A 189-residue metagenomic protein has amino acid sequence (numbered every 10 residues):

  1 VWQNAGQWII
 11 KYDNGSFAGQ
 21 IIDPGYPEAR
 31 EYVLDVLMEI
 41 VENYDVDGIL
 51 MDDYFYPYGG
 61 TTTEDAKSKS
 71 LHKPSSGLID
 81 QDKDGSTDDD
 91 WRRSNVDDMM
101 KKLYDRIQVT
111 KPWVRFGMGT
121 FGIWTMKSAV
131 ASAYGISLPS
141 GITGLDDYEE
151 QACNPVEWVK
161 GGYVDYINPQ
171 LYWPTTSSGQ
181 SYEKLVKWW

Functional and structural regions predicted by a protein language model:
V1, Y58-T61, M126-S128, T175-K184: Extracytoplasmic/secreted cell-surface and envelope-processing proteins
V1-D23, G59-R93: Aromatic- and acidic-residue-enriched carbohydrate-binding clefts of CAZyme catalytic domains
V1-E39, N43, E149-C153: Active-site-adjacent "subsite" loops/lids of carbohydrate-active enzymes
S16-L34, D82-V96, T143, P169-T176: The substrate-binding groove and active-site-proximal loops of carbohydrate-active enzymes, especially glycoside
L37-V41, R93-D105, P155-V156, Y182-W189: Generic structural signal for well-ordered alpha-helices, preferentially at hydrophobic/aromatic core positions
D47, D52, S68-G85, E150-G179: Aromatic- and acid-rich polysaccharide-binding/catalytic face of secreted or lumenal carbohydrate-active enzymes
L50-P57, D89-Q151: Aromatic-lined carbohydrate-recognition surfaces of secreted/lumenal glycan-active proteins
A129-A131, G141-V159, G179-W189: Alpha-helical scaffolding within the catalytic cores of extracellular/periplasmic polymer-degrading hydrolases
